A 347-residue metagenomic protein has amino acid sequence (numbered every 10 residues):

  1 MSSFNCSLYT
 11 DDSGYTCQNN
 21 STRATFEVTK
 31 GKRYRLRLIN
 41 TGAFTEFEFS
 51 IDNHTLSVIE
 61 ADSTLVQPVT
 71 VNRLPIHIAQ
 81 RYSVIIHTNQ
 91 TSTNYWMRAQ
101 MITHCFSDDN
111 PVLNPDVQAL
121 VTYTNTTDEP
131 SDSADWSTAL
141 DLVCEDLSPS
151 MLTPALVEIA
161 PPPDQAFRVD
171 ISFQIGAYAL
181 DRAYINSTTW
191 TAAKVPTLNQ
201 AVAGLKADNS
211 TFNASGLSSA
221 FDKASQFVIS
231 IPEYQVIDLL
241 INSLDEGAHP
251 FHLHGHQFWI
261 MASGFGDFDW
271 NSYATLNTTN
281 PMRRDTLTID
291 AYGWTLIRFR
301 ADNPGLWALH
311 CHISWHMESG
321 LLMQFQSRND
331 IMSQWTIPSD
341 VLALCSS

Functional and structural regions predicted by a protein language model:
M1-P163, S243, T275: Histidine- and aromatic-rich segments of cupredoxin/plastocyanin-like copper-binding domains
V58-N72, H77, S107, L113-T127 (+1 more regions): Active-site pocket scaffolds in enzymes
